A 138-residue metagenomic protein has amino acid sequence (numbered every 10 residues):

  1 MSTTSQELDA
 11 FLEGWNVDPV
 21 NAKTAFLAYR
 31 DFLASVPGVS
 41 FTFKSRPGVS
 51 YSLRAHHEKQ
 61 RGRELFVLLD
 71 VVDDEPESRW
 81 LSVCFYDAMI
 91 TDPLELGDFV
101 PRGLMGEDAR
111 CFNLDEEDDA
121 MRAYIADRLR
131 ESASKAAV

Functional and structural regions predicted by a protein language model:
M1-V138: Charge-dense, helix-prone N-terminal extensions
